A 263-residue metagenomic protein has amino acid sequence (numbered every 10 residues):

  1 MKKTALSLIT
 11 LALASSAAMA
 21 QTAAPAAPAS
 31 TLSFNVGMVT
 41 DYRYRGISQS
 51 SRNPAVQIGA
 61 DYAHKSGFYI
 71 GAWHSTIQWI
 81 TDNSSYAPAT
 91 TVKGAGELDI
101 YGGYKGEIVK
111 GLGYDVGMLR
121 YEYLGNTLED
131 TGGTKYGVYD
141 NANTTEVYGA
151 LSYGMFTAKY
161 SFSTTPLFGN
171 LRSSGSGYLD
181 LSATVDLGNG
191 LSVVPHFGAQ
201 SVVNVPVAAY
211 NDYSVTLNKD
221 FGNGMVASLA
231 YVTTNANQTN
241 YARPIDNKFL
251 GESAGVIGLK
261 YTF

Functional and structural regions predicted by a protein language model:
M1-T31: Cleavable N-terminal export/targeting peptides
T22-W79, A254, K260: Short glycine/proline- and aromatic-enriched beta-strand/turn motifs that initiate or cap beta-hairpins
S30, R52-V56, G94-L98, N141-V147 (+4 more regions): Residues that define the transmembrane beta-barrel architecture of outer-membrane proteins
M38-Y44, H64, H74-Q78, G106 (+6 more regions): Transmembrane beta-strands of outer-membrane beta-barrel pores
S66-A72, V109-V116, M155-Y160, N189-P195 (+1 more regions): Repeated loop/turn-to-beta-strand initiation elements of outer-membrane beta-barrel proteins
F68-N141: Surface-exposed loop and membrane-interface regions of Gram-negative outer-membrane beta-barrel proteins
T134-P206, Y231-V232, Y261: Detector for outer-membrane/organellar transmembrane beta-barrel domains, recognizing the amphipathic beta-strand
G154, V215-F221, N247-F263: Outer-membrane beta-barrel "beta-signal"
